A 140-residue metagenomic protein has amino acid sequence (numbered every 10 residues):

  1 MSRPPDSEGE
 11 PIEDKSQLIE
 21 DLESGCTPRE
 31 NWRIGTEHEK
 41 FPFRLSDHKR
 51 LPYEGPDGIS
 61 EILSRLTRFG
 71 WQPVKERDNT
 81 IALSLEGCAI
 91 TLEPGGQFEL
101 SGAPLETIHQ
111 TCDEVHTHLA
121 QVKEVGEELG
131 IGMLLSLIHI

Functional and structural regions predicted by a protein language model:
S2-P28: Short, Gly/Pro- and small/polar-rich lid/capping loops
E20-T27, S84-L85, H118-A120: Short alpha-helical segments and helix-capping/turn motifs at coil-helix boundaries
R29-W32, T36-F41, L63-H109: Polyanion/phosphate-binding surface patch
D47-E54, I108-C112: Short, conserved charged micro-motifs
G55-I59: Short Gly/aromatic-enriched secondary-structure transition segments
C112-H118: "Short basic amphipathic alpha-helical interaction patches in structured regions
H118-G126, I131-M133: Long, contiguous binding/interaction regions
I138-I140: Conserved small/polar residues in nucleotide/adenosyl-binding loops
